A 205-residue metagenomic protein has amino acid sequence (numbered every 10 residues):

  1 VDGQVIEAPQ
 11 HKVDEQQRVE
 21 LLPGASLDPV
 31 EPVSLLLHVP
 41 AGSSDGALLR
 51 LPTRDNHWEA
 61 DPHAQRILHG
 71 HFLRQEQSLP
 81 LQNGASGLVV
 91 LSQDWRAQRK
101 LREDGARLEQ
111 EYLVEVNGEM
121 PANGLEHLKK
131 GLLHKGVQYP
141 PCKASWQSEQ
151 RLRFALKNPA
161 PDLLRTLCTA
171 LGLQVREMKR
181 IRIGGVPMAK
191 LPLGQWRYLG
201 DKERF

Functional and structural regions predicted by a protein language model:
V1-F205: Basic, flexible Lys/Arg- and Gly-enriched helix-loop patches that mediate nucleic-acid binding at interfaces with rRNA
